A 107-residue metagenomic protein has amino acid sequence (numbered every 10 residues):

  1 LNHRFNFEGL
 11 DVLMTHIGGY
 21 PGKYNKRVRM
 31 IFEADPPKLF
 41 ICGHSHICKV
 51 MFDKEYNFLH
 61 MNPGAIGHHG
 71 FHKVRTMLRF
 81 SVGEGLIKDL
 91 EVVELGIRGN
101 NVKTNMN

Functional and structural regions predicted by a protein language model:
L1-G9: Core catalytic region of metal-dependent phosphoesterases/phosphodiesterases, especially metallo-beta-lactamase-like
E8-L10, G70, N100, N107: Active-site-proximal loop/helix segment associated with metal-binding centers of metalloenzymes
L10-V12, L39: Structural motif
T15-P21: Short, flexible loop segments at the rims of nucleotide/cofactor-binding pockets, characterized by
G18, I66, G96: Short, flexible active-site-adjacent loop segments at beta-strand->alpha-helix junctions, enriched in small/polar
G22-L86, L90: Conserved beta-sheet core of the metallophosphoesterase superfamily
G83-N107: Charged phosphate-binding loop/patch that engages nucleotide di/tri-phosphates or the phosphate backbone of nucleic
